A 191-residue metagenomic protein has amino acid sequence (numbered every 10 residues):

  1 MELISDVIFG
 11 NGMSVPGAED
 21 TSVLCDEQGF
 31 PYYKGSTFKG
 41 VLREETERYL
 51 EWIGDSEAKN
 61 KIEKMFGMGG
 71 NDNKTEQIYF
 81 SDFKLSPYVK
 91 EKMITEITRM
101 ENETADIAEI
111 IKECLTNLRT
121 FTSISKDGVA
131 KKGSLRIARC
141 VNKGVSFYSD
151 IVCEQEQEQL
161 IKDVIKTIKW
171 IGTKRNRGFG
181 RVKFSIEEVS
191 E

Functional and structural regions predicted by a protein language model:
M1-L115, A130-E191: RNA-binding basic/glycine-rich loop and surface signature characteristic of RAMP-family CRISPR effectors
R119-T120, I124-S125, V141-K143: Internal, well-folded beta-alpha domain core
